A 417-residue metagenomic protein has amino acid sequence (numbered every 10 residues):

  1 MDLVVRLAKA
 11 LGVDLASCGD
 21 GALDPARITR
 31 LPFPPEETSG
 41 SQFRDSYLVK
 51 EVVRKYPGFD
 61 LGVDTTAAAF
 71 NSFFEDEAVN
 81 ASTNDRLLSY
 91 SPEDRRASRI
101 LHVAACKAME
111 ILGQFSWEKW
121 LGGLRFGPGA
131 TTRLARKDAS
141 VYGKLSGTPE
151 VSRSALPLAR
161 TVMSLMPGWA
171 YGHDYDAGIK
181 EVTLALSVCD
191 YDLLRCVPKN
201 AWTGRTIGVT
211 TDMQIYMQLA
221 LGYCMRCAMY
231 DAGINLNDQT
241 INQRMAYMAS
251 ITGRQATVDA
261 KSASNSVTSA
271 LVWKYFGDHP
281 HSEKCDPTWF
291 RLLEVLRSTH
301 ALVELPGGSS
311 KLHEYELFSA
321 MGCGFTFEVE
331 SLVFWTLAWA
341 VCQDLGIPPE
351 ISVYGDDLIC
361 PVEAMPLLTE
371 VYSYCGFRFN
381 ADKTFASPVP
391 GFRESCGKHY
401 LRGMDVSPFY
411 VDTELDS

Functional and structural regions predicted by a protein language model:
M1-R195: Non-catalytic, polymerase-adjacent accessory regions of viral genome-replication enzymes
M1-S17, G21-A26, R160-S417: Core nucleotidyl-transferase/polymerase catalytic module
